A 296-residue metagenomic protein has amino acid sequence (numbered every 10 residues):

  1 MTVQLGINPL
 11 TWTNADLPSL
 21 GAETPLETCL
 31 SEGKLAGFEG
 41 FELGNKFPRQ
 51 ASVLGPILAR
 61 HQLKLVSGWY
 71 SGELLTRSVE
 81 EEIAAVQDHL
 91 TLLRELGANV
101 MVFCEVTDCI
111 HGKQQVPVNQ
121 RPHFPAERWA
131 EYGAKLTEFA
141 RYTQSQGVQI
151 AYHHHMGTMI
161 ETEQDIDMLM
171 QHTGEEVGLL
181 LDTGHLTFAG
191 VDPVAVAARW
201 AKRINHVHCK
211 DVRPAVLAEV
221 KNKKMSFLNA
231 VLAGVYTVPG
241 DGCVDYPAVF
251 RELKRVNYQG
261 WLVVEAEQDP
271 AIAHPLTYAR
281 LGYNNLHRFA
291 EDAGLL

Functional and structural regions predicted by a protein language model:
M1-V100, P122, A126, Q144-Q146 (+4 more regions): N-terminal pre-domain/capping segments
G6-N8, V66, V100-V106, K202-R213 (+2 more regions): Non-cysteine beta-strand/loop elements that form the S-adenosyl-L-methionine
L10-W12, G44-K46, Y70-L74, V106-D108 (+5 more regions): Active-site beta-loop-alpha junctions enriched in small/polar residues
L20-T24, T107-V118, L217-N229: Short, flexible, mixed-charge acidic loops at enzyme active sites
F41, A134-C243, A293-L295: Acidic/histidine-rich catalytic cores of soluble enzymes
E80-G178: Active-site acidic/histidine proton-transfer and metal-coordination neighborhood in alpha/beta enzyme cores
D241-R255: A short, acidic, amphipathic alpha-helical segment used as a generic capping/interface helix at domain edges
